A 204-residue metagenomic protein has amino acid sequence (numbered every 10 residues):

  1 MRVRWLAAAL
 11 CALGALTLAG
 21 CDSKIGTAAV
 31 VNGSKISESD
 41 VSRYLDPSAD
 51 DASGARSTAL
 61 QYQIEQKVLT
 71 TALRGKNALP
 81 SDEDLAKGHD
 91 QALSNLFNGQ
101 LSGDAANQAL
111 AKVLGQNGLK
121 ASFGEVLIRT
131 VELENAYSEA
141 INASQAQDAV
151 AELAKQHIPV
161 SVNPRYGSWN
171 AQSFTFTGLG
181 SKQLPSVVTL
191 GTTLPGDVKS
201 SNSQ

Functional and structural regions predicted by a protein language model:
M1-A55, K155-Q204: Short, low-structural-confidence N-terminal segments
L6, A12-G14, L110, G115 (+1 more regions): Terminal low-complexity, poorly structured segments
D22-K120: N-terminal targeting/tethering segments
S37, A106, L133, Q145-A146: Alpha-helical structural motif
T70, L133-E139: Short, hydrophobic/amphipathic alpha-helical patches that form generic packing surfaces within helical domains
E83-A86, S94, N98-K112, Q116-T130 (+8 more regions): Cell-envelope/extracellular anchoring and linker segments
S138-R165: Acidic/polar surface patches and capping/hinge elements
